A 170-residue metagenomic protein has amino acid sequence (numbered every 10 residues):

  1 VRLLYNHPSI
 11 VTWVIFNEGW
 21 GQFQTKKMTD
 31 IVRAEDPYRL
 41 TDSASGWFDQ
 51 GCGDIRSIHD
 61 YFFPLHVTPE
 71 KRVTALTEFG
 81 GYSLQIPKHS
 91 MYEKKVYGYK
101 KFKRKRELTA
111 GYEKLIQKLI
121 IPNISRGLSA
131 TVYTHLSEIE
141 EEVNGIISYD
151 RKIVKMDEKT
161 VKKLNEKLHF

Functional and structural regions predicted by a protein language model:
V1-M156, T160, L164: Substrate-binding/catalytic cleft of secreted carbohydrate-active enzymes, primarily glycoside hydrolases
E166-F170: Surface beta-strand/loop "capping" patches
